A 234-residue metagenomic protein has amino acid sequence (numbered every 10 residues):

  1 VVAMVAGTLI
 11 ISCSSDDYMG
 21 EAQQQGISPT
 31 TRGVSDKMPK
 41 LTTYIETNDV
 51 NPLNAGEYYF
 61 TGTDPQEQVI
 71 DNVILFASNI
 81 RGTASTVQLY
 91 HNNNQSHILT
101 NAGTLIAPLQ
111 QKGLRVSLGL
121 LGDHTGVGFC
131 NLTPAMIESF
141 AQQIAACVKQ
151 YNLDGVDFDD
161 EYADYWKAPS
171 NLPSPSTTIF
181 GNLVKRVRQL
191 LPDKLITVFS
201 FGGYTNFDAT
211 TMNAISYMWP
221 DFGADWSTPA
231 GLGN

Functional and structural regions predicted by a protein language model:
V1-I11: Sec-dependent bacterial lipoprotein signal peptides
C13-N234: Secreted glycan hydrolases and related glycan-binding modules that recognize and/or cleave
